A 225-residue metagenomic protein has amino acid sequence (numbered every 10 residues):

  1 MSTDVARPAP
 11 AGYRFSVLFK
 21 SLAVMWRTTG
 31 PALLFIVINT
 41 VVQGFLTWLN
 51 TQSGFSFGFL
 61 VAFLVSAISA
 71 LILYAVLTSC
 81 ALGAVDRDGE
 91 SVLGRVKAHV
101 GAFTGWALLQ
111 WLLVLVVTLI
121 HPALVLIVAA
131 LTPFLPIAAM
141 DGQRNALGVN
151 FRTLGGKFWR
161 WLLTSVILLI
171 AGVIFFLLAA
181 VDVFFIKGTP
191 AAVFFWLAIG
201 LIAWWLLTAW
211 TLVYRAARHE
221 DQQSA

Functional and structural regions predicted by a protein language model:
S2-D4, A11-D86, R215, H219: Short, small/hydrophobic-residue-rich motifs at membrane-helix boundaries and re-entrant hairpins of integral membrane
P10-V41, V92-V116, A130-L177: Interfacial aromatic "cap" segments that immediately flank transmembrane helices in multipass membrane proteins
L33, V37, V41-F45, L64-I68 (+9 more regions): Alpha-helical hydrophobic membrane-insertion segments
F45-G54, V116, L177-K187: Juxtamembrane "helix-exit" motif on the non-cytosolic side of transmembrane helices
G54-D86, Q110-R144, G188-D221: Selective recognition of hydrophobic, aromatic-rich stretches within alpha-helical transmembrane segments of polytopic
G83-R95: Membrane-helix interface linkers and caps
S91, K187-G188: Intrinsically disordered, low-complexity coil/linker segments enriched for acidic/polar and small residues
F151-R152, R218-A225: Short, highly charged, low-complexity non-transmembrane loops/tails of multi-pass membrane proteins
